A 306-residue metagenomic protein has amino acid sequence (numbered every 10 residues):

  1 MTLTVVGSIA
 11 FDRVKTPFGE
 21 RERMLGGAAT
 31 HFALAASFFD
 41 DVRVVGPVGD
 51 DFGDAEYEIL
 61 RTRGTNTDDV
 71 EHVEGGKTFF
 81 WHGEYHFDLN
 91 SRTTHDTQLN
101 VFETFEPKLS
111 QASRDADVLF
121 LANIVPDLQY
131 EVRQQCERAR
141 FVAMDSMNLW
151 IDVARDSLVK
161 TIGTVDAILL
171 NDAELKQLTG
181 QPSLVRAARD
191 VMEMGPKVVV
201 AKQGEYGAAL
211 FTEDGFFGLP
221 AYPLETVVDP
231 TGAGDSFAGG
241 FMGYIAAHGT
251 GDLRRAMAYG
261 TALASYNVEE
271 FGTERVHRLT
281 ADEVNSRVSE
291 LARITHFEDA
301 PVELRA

Functional and structural regions predicted by a protein language model:
M1-T4: Extreme N-terminal starter segment of soluble prokaryotic enzymes
F11-R23, F38-L121, R133-A139, N285-A306: Conserved N-terminal subdomain of the carbohydrate kinase-like
A33-V42, Y244-G249: Alpha-helix C-terminal capping segments
L34, F80-E84, G207-F211: Short beta-strand scaffold segments in enzyme catalytic cores
A36, N171, G234: Short, conserved phosphate/pyrophosphate- and ester-handling motifs at nucleotide-, phospho-/glycolipid
E56, L128-Q135, D156-K160: A short acidic, amphipathic alpha-helical/loop segment
R138-R140, N148-G218: Conserved phosphate/ATP/ADP-binding segment of small-molecule kinases
L184-A306: Conserved phosphate-binding/catalytic region of the ribokinase-like
